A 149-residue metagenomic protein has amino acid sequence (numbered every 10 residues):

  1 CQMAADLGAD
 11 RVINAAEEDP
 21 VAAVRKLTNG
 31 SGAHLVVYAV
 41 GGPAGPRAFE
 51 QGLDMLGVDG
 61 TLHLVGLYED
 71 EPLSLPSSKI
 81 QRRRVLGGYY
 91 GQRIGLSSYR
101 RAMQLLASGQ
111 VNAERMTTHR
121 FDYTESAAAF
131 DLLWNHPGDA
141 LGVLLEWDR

Functional and structural regions predicted by a protein language model:
Q2-V85: Glycine-rich cofactor phosphate-binding loops and adjacent beta1-alpha1 units of small-molecule cofactor enzyme domains
V12, V85-G87, M116, R120: Conserved beta-strand scaffold positions in the cores of enzyme catalytic domains, especially in NTP/NDP-utilizing
D19, P46, E50-L53, V58 (+1 more regions): C-terminal hydrophobic helical "lid"/dimerization subdomain of Rossmann-like NAD(P)H-dependent oxidoreductases
G88-R93: Active-site PLP-lysine loop of aminotransferase-like
